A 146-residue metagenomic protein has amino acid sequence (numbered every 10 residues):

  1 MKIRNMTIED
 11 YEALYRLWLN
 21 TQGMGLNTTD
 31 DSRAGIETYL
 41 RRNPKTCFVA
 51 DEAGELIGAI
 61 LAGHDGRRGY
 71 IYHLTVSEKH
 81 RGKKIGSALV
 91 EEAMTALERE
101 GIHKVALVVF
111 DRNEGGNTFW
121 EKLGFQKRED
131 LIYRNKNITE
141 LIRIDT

Functional and structural regions predicted by a protein language model:
M1-K2: Extreme N-terminal starter segment of soluble prokaryotic enzymes
N5-H73, E92, A96, E100 (+2 more regions): Acetyl-CoA-dependent GNAT
L74-R81, V109-F110: A short, internal acetyl-CoA/4′-phosphopantetheine-binding micro-motif in the GNAT/acyltransferase core
G82-T95, K122: Conserved acetyl-CoA-binding loop-helix of GNAT-fold acetyltransferases
L97-V109: Conserved GNAT acetyl-CoA-binding A-motif
L107-G116, N135-I138: Conserved beta-strand-loop-alpha-helix junction that forms the acyl-donor binding cleft
E121-D130: Conserved acetyl-CoA-binding loop of GNAT-fold acetyltransferases
I138-T146: Generic C-terminal helix-cap and adjacent flexible tail
